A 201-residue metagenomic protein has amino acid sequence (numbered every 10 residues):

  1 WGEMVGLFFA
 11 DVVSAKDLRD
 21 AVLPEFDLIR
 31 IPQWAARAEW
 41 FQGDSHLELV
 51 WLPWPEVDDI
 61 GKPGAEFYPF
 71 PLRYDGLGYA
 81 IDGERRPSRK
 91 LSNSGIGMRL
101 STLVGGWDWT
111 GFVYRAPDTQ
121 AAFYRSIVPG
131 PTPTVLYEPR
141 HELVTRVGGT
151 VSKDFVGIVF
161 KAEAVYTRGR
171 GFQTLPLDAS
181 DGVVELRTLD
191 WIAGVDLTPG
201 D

Functional and structural regions predicted by a protein language model:
W1, L49-P53, G111-R115, A162-Y166: Transmembrane beta-barrel strands of outer-membrane/channel proteins
W1-Y68, G105: Outer membrane beta-barrel
V5-F9, I60-E66, A122-G130, F172-A179: Outer-membrane beta-barrel translocator domains and adjoining extracellular loop/strand segments of Gram-negative
A21-P24, D82-R86, P133-Y137, T174-G182: Extracellular loop and loop/strand-boundary signature of outer-membrane beta-barrel proteins
R30-W34, S92-I96, L143-V147, D154-V156 (+1 more regions): Residues that define the transmembrane beta-barrel architecture of outer-membrane proteins
W34, G43-L47, S94-I96, G105-W107 (+2 more regions): Outer-envelope beta-barrel architecture signal
A36-W40, M98-T102, G111, G149-K153 (+2 more regions): Residues on the lipid-exposed face of transmembrane beta-strands in outer-membrane beta-barrel proteins
Y114-A116, F155-L175, A179-D201: Detector for outer-membrane/organellar transmembrane beta-barrel domains, recognizing the amphipathic beta-strand
